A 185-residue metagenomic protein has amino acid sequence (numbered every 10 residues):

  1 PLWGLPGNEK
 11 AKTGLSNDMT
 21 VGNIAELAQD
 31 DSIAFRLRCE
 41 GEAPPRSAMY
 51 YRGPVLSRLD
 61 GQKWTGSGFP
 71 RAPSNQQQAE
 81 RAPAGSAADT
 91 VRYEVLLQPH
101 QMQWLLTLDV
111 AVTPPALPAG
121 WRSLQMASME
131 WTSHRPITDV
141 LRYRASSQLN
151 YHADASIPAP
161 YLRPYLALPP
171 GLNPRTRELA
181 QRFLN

Functional and structural regions predicted by a protein language model:
P1-N185: Helix-boundary/low-complexity linker signature
